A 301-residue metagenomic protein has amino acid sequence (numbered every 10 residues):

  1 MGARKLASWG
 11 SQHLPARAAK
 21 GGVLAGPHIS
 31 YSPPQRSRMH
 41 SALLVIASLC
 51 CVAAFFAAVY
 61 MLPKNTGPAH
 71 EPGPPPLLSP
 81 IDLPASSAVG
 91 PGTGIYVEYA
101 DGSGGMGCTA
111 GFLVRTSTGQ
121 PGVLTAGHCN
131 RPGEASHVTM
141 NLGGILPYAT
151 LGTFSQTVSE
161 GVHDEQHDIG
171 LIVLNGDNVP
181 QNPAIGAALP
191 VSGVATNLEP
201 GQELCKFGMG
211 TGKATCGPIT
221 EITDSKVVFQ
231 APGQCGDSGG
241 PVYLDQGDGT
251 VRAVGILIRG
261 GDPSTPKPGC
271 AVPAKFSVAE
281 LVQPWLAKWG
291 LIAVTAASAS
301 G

Functional and structural regions predicted by a protein language model:
M1-S41, I292-G301: Terminal targeting segments of Actinobacterial cell-envelope proteins
H40-F56: Sec-dependent N-terminal signal peptides
A54-P80, G301: C-terminal region of N-terminal signal peptides and the immediate post-cleavage residues of exported proteins
P68-R115: N-terminal activation segment of mature serine protease catalytic domains
G104-I222: Serine endopeptidase catalytic core focused on the charge-relay Asp
E160, L174-I185, V254, I258-G301: C-terminal cap/linker of serine protease catalytic domains
D168, S225-P232: Short, solvent-exposed secondary-structure boundary/capping segments
P232-L257: Catalytic nucleophile loop of clan PA
